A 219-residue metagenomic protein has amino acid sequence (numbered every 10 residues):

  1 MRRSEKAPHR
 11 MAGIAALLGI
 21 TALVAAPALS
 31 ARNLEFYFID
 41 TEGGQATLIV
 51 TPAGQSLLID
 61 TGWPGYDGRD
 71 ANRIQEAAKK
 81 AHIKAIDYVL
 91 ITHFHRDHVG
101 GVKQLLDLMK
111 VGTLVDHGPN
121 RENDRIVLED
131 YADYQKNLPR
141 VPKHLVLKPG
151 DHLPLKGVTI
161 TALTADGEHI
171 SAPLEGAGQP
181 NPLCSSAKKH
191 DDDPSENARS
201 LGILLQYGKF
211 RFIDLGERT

Functional and structural regions predicted by a protein language model:
M1-R2, I20: Residue-level detector of alpha-helical transmembrane segments in integral membrane proteins
R2-R3, G13, A26-T219: Non-globular, low-confidence helical/coil segments that flank catalytic cores
A12-V24: Bacterial N-terminal signal peptides
